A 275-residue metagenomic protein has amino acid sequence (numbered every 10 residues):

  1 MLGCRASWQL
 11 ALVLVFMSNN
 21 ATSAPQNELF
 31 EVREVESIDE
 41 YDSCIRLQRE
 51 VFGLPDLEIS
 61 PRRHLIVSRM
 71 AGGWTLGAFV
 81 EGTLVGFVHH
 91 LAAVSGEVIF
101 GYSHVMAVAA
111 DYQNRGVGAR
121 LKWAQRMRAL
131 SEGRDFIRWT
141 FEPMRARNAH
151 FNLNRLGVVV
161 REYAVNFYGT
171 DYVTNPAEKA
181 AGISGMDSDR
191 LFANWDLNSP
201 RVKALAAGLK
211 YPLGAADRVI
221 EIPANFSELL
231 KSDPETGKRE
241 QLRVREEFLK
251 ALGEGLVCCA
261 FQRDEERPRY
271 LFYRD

Functional and structural regions predicted by a protein language model:
L12-P25, E132-R134, R145, F151-L156 (+1 more regions): Intrinsically disordered, low-complexity, positively biased terminal segments
R33-V108, Q262: A conserved beta-strand-loop-helix scaffold within acyl/acetyltransferase catalytic domains
A93-S103, Q113, D135, A215-V219: A conserved beta-turn-beta hairpin within the catalytic core of GNAT-like acetyltransferases that forms part
A109-D111, F141: Active-site acidic-Proline motif in GNAT/NAT acetyltransferases
N114-A129, N148, R243: Conserved acetyl-CoA-binding loop-helix of GNAT-fold acetyltransferases
A129-F141: Conserved GNAT acetyl-CoA-binding A-motif
